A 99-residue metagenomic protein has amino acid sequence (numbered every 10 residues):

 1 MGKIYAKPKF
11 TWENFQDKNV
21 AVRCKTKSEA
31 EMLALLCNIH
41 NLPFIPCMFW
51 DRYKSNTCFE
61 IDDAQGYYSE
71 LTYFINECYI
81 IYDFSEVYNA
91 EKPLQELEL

Functional and structural regions predicted by a protein language model:
M1-L99: Structural boundary micro-motifs
